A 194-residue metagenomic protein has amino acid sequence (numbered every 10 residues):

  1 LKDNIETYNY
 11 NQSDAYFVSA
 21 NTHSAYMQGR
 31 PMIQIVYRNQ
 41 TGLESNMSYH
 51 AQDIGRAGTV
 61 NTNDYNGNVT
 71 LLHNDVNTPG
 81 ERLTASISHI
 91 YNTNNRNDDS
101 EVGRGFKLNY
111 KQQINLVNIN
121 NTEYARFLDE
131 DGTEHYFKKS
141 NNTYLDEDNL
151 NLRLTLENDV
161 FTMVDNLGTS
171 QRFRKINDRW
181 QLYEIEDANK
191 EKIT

Functional and structural regions predicted by a protein language model:
L1-Q40: Secreted, disulfide-rich extracellular signaling modules
H23-S24, H89-T93, K138-Y144, R174-R179: A short, sequence-level motif marking secondary-structure junctions
I33-H135, D148-T162, N166-T169: Intrinsically disordered, low-complexity segments enriched in small residues
R82, R179-W180: Coil-to-beta-strand transition motifs
D129-E130, V164-L167, K175, Y183-K190: Beta-turn initiation residues at beta-strand->coil junctions
H135-F137, L150-L154, T169-R174, Q181 (+1 more regions): A structural detector for short beta-strand units
V160, W180-L182: Short active-site oxyanion
